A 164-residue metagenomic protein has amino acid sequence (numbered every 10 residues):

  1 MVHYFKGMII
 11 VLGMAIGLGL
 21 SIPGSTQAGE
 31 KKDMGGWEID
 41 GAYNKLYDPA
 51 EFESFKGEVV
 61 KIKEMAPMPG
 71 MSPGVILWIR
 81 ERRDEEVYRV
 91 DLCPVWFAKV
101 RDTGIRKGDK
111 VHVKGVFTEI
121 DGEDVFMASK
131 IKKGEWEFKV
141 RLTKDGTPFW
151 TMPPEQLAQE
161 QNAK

Functional and structural regions predicted by a protein language model:
M1-L12: Bacterial N-terminal signal peptides that target proteins for export
I10-S21: Bacterial N-terminal signal peptides
K32-S54: Short boundary/loop segments of OB/S1/cold-shock single-stranded nucleic-acid-binding domains
E51-M71: Structural detector for short beta-strands of small beta-barrel domains
M68-L92: OB-fold (S1/OB) nucleic-acid-binding surfaces
F97-V113: Short nucleic-acid-contacting surface segments enriched for D/E, G, S/T with interspersed K/R
T118-T147: OB-fold/S1-family single-stranded nucleic acid-binding modules
W136-K164: Extended, charge-rich, solvent-exposed interface segments
